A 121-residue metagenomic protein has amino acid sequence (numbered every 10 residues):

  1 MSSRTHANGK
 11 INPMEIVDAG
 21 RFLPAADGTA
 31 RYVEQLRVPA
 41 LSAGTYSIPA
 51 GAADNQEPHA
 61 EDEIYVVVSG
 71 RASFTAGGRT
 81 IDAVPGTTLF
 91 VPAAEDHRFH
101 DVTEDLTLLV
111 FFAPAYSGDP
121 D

Functional and structural regions predicted by a protein language model:
M1-T45, N55, P120-D121: A short, N-terminal "cap"/entry segment at the start of jelly-roll beta-barrel domains of the cupin/DSBH fold
P39, T75-R79, V102: Short strand-coil-strand connectors
P39-L41, P49-A53, R71, P114-S117: Short, charged/polar surface micro-motifs in flexible loops or helix N-caps
S47-I48, P58-F74: Short, conserved beta-strand element in jelly-roll/cupin
I64, R71-S73, T80, D96 (+1 more regions): Structural motif
G78-A93: Short acidic-glycine-tyrosine-enriched beta hairpin
A93-G118: Ligand-binding loop in jelly-roll beta-barrel domains
